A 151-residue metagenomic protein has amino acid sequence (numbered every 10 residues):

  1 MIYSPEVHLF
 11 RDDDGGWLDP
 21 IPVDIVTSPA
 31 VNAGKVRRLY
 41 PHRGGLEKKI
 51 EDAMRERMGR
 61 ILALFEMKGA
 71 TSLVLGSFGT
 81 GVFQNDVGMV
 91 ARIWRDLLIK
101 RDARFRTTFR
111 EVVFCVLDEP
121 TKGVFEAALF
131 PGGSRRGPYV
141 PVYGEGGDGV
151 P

Functional and structural regions predicted by a protein language model:
M1-L73, S77-P151: Macrodomain-like recognition of ADP-ribose-binding/processing modules
